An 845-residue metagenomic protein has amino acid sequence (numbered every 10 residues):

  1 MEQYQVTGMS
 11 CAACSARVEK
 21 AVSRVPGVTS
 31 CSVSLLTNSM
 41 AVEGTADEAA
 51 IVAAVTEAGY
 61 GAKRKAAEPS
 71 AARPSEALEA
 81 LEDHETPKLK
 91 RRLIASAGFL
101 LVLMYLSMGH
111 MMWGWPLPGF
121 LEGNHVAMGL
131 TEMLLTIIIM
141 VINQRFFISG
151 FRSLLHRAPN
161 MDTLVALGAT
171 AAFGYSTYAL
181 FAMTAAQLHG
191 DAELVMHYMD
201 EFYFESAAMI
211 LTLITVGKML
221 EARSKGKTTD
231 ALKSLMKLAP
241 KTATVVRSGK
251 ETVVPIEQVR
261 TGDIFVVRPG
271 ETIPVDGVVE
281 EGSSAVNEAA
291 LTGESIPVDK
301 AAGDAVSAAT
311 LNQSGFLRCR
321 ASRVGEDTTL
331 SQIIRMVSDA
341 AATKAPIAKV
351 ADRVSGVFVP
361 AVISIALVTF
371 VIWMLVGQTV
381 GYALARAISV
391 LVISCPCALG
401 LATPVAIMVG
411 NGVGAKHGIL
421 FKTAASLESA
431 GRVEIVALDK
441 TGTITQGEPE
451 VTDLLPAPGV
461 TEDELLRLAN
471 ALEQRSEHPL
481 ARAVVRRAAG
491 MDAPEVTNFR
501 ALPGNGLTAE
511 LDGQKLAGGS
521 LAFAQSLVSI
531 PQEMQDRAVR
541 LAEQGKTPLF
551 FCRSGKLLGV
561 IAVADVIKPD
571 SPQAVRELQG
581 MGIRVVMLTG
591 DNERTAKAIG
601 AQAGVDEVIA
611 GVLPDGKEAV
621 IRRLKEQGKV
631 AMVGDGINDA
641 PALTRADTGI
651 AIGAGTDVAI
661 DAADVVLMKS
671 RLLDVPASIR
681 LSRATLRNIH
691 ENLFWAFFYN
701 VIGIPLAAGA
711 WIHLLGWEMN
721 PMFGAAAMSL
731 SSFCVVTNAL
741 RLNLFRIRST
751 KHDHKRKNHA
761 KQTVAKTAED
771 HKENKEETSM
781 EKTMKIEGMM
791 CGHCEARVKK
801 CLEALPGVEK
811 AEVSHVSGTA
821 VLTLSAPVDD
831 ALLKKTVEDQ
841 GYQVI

Functional and structural regions predicted by a protein language model:
M1-A127, R152, K225, K250-V253 (+3 more regions): Flexible metal-binding regulatory segments at protein termini and peripheral loops
A16, T29, V433, L511-G513 (+3 more regions): Conserved ATP-binding TGD loop and adjacent catalytic N/P-domain core of P-type ATPases
P26-E43, E48, E201-F202, K233-D327 (+3 more regions): Conserved cytosolic catalytic loops of P-type ATPases
E68, M183, Q187, A192-L194 (+8 more regions): Juxtamembrane coupling segments of multi-pass membrane pumps/enzymes
K88-T242, R353, G716-P721, I747: Transmembrane helix-loop-helix hairpins at the membrane interface
R91, T310, G431-L438, I444-E477 (+3 more regions): ATP-driven catalytic headpiece of P-type ATPases
M112-V126, L155, G174, V413 (+9 more regions): Membrane-embedded alpha-helical bundles of multi-pass transporters
T136-F146, S153-H156, T170, S206-L235 (+7 more regions): Hydrophobic alpha-helical transmembrane segments
